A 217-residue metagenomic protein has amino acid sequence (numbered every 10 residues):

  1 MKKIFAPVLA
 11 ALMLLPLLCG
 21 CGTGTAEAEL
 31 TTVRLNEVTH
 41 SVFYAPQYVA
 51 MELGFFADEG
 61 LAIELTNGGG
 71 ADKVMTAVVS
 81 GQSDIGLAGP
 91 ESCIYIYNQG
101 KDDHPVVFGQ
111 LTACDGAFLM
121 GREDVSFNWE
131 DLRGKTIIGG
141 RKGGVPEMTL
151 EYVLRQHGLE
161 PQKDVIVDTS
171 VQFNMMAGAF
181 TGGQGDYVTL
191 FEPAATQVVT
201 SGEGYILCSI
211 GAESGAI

Functional and structural regions predicted by a protein language model:
M1-T32: Short, low-complexity disordered leader/linker segments with a strong preference for bacterial N-terminal type II
E27, G121-I137: Flexible hinge/capping segments at coil-to-helix
A28-S41, L61-N67, G134-I138, I166-D168: Short, well-ordered beta-strand elements
A28-T32, I96-F108, R155, Q197-G211: Ligand-binding "clamshell"
T39-N67, I96-Q99, M148-Q156, V198: Short, polar/charged alpha-helical segment
A50, G116-F127, G215-I217: A bilobed periplasmic-binding-protein/Venus flytrap-type ligand-binding module shared by bacterial periplasmic
L65-T76, G89, P161-G182, L190-P193: Short helix-initiation/N-cap motifs at beta->coil->alpha
S92, Q172-I217: Pocket-lining segment of extracytoplasmic ligand-binding domains
